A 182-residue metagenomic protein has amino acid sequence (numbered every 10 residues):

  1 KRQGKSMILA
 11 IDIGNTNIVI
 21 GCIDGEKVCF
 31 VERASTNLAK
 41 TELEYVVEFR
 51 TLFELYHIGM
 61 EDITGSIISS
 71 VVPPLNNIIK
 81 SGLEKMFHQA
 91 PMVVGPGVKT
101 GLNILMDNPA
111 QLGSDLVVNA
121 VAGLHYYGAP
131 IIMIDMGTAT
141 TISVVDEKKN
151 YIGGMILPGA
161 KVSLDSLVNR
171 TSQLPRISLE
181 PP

Functional and structural regions predicted by a protein language model:
K1-S6: Short, Lys/Arg-enriched N-terminal segments with co-localized hydrophobic residues within the first ~10-30 amino acids
I8-D12, I67, I131-D135: Short glycine-aspartate micro-motif
I8-T51, K148-S166, R170-T171: Short glycine-rich, Thr/Ser-proximal phosphate-binding strand/loop in the N-terminal lobe of ATP-dependent enzymes
L38, S69-N76: Glycine-rich phosphate-binding loops at beta-strand->alpha-helix junctions
F49-G65: Phosphate/pyrophosphate-binding loops at sites that engage ATP/ADP/AMP, CoA/4′-phosphopantetheine, polyphosphate
E61-V71, A90-M92: Short glycine-rich phosphate-binding loop at a beta-alpha junction
S81, M86-M92, V98-T171: Phosphate-binding/catalytic loop of phosphoryl-transfer enzymes
R170-P182: A mobile "lid/hinge" subdomain adjacent to the ATP/sugar-phosphate binding pocket shared across diverse ATP-dependent
